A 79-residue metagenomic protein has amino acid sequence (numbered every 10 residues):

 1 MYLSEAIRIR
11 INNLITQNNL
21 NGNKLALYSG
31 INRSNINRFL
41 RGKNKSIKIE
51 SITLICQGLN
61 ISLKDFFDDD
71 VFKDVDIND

Functional and structural regions predicted by a protein language model:
M1-L20: A short, Lys/Arg-rich alpha-helix, primarily the initiator
N12, N23, T53: Residues within the helices of the helix-turn-helix
I15, A26, C56: The alpha-helix within a helix-turn-helix
I15, L40, S51: DNA major-groove recognition helix of helix-turn-helix
N19-R38: Short alpha-helical DNA-recognition segment
N21, K48-S51, S62: Residues that mark the N-terminal boundary/hinge immediately upstream of a DNA-recognition element
R38, F67-D79: Short, charged recognition helix plus adjacent turn of helix-turn-helix-like nucleic-acid-binding domains
K43-Q57: Short, basic-rich loop-to-helix N-cap that marks the start of a DNA-contacting helix
